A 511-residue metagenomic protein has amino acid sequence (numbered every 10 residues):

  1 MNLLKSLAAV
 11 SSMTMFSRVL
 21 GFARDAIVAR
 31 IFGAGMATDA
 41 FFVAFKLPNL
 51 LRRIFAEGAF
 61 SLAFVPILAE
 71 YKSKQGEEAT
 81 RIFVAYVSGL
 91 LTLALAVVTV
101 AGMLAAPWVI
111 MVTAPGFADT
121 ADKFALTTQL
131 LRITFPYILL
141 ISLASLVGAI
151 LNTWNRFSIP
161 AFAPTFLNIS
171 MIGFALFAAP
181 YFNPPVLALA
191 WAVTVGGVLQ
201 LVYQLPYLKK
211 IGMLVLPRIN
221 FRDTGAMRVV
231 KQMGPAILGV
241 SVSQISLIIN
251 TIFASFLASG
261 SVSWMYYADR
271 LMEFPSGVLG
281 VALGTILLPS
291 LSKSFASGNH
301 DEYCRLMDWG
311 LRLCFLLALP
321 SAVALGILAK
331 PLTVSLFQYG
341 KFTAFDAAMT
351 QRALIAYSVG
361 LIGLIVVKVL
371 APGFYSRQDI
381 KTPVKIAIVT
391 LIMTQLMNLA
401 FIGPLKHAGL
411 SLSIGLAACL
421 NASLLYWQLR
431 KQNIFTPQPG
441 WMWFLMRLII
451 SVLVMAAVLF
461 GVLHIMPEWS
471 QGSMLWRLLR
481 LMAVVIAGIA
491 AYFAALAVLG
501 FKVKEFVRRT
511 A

Functional and structural regions predicted by a protein language model:
M1-A511: Membrane-embedded alpha-helical bundles of multi-pass transporters/translocases, especially carrier/permease families
